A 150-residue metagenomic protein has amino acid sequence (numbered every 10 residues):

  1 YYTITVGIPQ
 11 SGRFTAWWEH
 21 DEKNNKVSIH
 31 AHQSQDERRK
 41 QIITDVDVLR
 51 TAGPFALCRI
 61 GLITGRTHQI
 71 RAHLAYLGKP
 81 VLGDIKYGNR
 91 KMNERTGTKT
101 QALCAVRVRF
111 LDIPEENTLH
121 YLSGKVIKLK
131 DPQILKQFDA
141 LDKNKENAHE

Functional and structural regions predicted by a protein language model:
Y2, H30, M92-E94: Generic preference for well-ordered secondary structure
Y2-I4, R107: Residues embedded in well-ordered beta-strands
I4-A56, E116-T118, K128-L129, F138-D139: Glycine- and acidic-residue-rich catalytic/RNA-contacting loop of pseudouridine synthases
C58-G61: Short histidine-centered loop motifs in beta-beta connectors
I63, H73-E150: Pseudouridine synthases involved in rRNA/tRNA modification
